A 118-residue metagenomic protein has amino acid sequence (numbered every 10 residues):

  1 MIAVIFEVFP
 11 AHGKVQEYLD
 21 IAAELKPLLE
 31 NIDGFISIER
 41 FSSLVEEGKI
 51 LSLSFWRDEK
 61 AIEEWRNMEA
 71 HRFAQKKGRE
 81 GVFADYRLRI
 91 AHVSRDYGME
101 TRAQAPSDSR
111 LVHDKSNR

Functional and structural regions predicted by a protein language model:
M1-I50, E59-N67, F83-R118: Short S/T/G/P-rich N-terminal loop/turn motif that feeds into the first structured element of a domain
A74, G78: Conserved short loop/helix modules at catalytic or binding sites in compact beta-alpha or helix-hairpin-helix contexts
